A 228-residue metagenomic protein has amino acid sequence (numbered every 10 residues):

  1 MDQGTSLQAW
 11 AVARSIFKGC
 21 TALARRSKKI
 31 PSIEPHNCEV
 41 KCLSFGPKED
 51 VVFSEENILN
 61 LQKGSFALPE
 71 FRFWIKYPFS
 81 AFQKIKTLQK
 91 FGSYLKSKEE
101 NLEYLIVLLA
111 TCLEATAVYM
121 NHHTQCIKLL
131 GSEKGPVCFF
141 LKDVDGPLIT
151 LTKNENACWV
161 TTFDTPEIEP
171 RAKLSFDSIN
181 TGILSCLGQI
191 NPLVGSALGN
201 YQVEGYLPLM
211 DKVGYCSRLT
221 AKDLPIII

Functional and structural regions predicted by a protein language model:
M1-I228: Feature captures hydrophobic
